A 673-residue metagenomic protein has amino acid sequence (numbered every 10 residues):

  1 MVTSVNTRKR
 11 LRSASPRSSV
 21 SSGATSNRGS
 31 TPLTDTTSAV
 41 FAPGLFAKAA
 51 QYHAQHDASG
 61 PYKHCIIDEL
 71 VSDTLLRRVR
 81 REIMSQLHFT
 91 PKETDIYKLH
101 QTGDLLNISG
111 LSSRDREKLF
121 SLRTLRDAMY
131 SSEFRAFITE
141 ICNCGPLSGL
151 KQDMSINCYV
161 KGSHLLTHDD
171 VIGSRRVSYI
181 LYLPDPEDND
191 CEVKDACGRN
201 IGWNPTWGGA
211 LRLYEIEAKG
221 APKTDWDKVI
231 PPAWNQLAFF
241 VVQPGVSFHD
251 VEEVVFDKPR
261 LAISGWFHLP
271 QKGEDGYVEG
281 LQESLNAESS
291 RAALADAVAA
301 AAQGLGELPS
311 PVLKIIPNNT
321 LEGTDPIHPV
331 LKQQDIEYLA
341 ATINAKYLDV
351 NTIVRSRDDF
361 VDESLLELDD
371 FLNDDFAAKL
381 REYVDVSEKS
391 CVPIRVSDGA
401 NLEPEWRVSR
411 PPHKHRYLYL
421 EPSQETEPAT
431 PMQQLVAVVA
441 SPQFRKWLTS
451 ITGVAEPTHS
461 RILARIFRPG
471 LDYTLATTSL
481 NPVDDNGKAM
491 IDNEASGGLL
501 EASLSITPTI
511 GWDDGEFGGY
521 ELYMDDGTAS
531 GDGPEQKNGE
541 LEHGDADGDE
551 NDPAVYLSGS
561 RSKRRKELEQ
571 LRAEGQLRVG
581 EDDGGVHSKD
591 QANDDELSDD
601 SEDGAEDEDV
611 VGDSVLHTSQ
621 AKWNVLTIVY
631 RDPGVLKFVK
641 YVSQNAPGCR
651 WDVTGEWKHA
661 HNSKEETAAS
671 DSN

Functional and structural regions predicted by a protein language model:
V2-N673: Fe(II)/2-oxoglutarate oxygenase catalytic core
